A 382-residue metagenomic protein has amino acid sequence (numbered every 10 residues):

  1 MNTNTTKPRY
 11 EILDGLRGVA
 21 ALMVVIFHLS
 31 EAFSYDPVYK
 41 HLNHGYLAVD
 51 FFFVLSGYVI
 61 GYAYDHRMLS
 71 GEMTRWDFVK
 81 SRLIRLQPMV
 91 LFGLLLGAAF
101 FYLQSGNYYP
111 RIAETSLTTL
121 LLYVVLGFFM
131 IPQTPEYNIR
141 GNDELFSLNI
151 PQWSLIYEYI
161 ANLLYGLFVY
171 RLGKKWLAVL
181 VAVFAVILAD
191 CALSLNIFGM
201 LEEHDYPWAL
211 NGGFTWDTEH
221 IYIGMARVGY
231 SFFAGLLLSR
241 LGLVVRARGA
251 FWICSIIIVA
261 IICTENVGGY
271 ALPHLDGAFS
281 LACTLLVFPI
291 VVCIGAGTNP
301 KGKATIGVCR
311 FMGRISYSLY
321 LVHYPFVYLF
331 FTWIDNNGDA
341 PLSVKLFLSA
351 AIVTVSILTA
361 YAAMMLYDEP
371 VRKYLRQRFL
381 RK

Functional and structural regions predicted by a protein language model:
N2-L13, V19-G45, G61-M73, Q133-D143 (+4 more regions): Alpha-helical transmembrane segments in multi-pass integral membrane proteins
D14, F78, S154-I156, Y320: Short alpha-helical catalytic segment bearing the HExxH-like zincin motif of zinc-dependent metalloproteases
V24, F53, V59, L94-G97 (+2 more regions): Helical transmembrane-bundle signal
D50-V54, I156-L164: Hydrophobic alpha-helical transmembrane segments
V59, S154-I160, Y367: Acidic (Asp/Glu-rich) catalytic motifs at the cytosolic membrane interface
W76, K80-G93, V169: Alpha-helical transmembrane segments of multi-pass membrane proteins
Q87-Y159, A189-T218, C283-A296: Membrane-interface helix-loop-helix regions
A178-A189, A250-V259: Central hydrophobic cores of alpha-helical transmembrane segments in multi-pass integral membrane proteins
